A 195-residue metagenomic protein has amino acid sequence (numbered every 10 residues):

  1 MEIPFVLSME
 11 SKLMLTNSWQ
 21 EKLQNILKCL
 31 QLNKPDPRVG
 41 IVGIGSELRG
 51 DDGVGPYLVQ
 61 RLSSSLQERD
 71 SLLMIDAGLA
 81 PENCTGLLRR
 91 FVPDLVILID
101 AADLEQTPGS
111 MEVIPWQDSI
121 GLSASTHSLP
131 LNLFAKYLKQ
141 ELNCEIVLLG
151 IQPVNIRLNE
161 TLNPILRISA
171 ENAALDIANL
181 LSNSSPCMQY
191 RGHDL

Functional and structural regions predicted by a protein language model:
E2-I151, E160-N172, D176-S184, M188-L195: N-terminal catalytic or cofactor-binding beta/alpha core of small enzyme domains
R157: Charged, glycine-interspersed solvent-exposed loop segments at helix/strand-loop junctions that cap or gate access
